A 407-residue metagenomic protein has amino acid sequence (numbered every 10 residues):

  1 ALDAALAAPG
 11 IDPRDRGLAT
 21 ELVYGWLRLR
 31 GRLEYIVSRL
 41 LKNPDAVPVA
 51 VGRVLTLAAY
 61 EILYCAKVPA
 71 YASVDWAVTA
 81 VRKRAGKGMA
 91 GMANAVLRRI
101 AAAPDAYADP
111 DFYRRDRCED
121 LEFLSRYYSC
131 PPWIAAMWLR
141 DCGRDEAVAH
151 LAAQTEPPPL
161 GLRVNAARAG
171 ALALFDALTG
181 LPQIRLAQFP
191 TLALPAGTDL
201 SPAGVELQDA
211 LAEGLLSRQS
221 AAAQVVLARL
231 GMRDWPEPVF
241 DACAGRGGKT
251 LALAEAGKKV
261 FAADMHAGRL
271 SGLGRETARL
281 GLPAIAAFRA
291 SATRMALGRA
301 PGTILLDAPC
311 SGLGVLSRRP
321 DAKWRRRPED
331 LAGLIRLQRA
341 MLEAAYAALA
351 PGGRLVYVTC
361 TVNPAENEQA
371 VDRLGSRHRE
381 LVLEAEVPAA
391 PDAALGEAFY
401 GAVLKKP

Functional and structural regions predicted by a protein language model:
A1-L207: Class I Rossmann-like S-adenosyl-L-methionine
A136, M265-G274, A322-L349: Glycine-rich S-adenosyl-L-methionine
D209, E213, Q219, A290-L305 (+5 more regions): C-terminal catalytic and target-recognition region of SAM-dependent MTase-like enzymes, primarily methyltransferases
W235-C243: Conserved class I S-adenosyl-L-methionine
C243-G247, C310: Class I SAM-dependent methyltransferase "Motif I" SAM/SAH-binding loop
R246-G257: Conserved SAM-binding loop of SAM-dependent methyltransferases across substrates and taxa, primarily the Class I
K259-D264: Conserved SAM-binding motif I beta-strand of class I
H266-G298: S-adenosyl-L-methionine
